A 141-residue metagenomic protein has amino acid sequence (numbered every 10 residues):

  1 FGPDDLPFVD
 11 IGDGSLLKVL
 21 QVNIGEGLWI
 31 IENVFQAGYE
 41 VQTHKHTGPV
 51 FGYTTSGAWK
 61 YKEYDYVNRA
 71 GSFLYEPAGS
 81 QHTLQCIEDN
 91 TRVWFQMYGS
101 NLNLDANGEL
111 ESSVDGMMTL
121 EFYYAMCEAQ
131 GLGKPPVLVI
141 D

Functional and structural regions predicted by a protein language model:
F1-G27, S113-D141: A short, N-terminal "cap"/entry segment at the start of jelly-roll beta-barrel domains of the cupin/DSBH fold
L17-V19, I30-E32, F51, F73-Y75 (+1 more regions): Conserved hydrophobic/aromatic beta-strand scaffold that supports enzyme active sites
V19-E26, Y39-Q42, H46-P49: Active-site region of the double-stranded beta-helix
I24, K62-T83: Short acidic-glycine-tyrosine-enriched beta hairpin
I31-N33, V41-H46, E63-Y66, L84-C86: Short histidine-centered beta-strand/loop micro-motifs that create catalytic or ligand/metal-coordination sites
A37, H46-E63: Glycine- and acidic-residue-biased ligand/ion/polar-headgroup-sensing regions
R69, A78-N107: Ligand-binding loop in jelly-roll beta-barrel domains
L110: Phosphate-centric recognition/catalysis
